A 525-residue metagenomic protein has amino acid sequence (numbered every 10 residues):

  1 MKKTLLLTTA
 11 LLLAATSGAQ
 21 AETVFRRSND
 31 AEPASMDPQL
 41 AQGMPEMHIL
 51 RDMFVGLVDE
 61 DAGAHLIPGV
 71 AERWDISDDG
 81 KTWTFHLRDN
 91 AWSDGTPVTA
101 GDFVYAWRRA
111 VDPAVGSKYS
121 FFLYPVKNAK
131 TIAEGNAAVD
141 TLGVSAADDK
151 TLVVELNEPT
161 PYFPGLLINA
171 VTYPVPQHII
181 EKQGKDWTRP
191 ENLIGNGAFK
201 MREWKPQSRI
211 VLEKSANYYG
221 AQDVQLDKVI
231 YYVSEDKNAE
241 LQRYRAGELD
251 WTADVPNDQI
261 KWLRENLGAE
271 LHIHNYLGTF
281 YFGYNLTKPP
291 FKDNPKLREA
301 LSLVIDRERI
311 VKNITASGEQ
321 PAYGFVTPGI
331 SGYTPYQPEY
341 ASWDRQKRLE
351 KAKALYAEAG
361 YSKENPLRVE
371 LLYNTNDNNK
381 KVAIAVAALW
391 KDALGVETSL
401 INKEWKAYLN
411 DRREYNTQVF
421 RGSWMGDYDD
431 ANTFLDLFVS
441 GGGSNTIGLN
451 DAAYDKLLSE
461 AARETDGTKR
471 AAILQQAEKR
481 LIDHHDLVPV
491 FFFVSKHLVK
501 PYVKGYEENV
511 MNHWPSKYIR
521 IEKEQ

Functional and structural regions predicted by a protein language model:
S28-D78, N192-G195: N-terminal lobe/hinge region of extracytoplasmic solute-binding protein
E72-Y119, V153, R243, F291: Aromatic- and charge-enriched surface segment that lines or borders ligand/interaction sites
A100-A106, D149-E155, P159, G197-A198 (+5 more regions): Alpha-helical secondary-structure segments
D102-V104, V111, V115-H178: Surface-exposed binding/hinge segments that line and control ligand-binding clefts or catalytic entry sites
G135, K150, E158-V224, K228 (+3 more regions): Gly/Pro-rich hinge or "lid" segments in bacterial periplasmic/extracellular proteins
R202-E213, I230-K288, K312: Extracellular/periplasmic solute-recognition and catalytic clefts
V311, R345-Q346, V396-R413, T433-P501 (+1 more regions): Extracytoplasmic/peripheral linker and loop segments enriched in polar/acidic and small residues with frequent Thr/Pro
P321-E358, N376-K381: Structural transition elements
